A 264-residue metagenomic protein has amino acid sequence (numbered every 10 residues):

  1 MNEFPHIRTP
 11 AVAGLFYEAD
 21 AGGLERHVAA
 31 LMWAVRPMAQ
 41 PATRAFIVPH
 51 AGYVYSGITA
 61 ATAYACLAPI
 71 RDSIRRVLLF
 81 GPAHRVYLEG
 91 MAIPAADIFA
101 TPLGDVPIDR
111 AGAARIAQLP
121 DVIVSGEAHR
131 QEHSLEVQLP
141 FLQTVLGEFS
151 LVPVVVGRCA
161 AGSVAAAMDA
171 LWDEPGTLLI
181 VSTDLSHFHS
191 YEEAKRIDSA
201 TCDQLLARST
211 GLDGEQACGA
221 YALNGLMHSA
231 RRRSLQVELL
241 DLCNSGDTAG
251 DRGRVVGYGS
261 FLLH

Functional and structural regions predicted by a protein language model:
N2-G250, L262: Active-site histidine-anchored catalytic micro-motif
V255-S260: Short hydrophobic/aromatic beta-strand or adjacent loop that forms the aromatic wall/cage of a ligand/substrate-binding
